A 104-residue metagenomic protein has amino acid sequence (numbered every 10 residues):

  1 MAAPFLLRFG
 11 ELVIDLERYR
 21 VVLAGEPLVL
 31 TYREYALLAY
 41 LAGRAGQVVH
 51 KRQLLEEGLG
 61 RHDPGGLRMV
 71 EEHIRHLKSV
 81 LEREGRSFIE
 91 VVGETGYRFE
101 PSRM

Functional and structural regions predicted by a protein language model:
M1-P4, G46: The C-terminal output helix
F5, V13, Y19, L54 (+1 more regions): N-terminal hydrophobic or amphipathic segments with adjacent small-residue motifs that include Sec signal peptides
F5-L7, D63: Alpha-helix initiation/capping motif
L6, V29, E72-M104: DNA-binding patch around the recognition helix
R8-Y35, R98-M104: A structural micro-motif at secondary-structure boundaries
R20, E26-Y32, A36-H73, V80-R83: Positively charged, aromatic-enriched patches within helix-turn-helix-type DNA-binding elements, predominantly
